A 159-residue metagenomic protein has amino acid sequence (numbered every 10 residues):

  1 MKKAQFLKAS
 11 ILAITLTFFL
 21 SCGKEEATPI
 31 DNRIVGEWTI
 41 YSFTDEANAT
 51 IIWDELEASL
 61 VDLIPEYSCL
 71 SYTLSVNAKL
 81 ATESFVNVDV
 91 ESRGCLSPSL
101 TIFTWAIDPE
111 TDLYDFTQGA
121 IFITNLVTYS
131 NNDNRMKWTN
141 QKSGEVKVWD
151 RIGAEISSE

Functional and structural regions predicted by a protein language model:
K2-I11: Bacterial N-terminal signal peptides that target proteins for export
F18-S21: C-terminal motif of bacterial Sec signal peptides marking the signal peptidase cleavage site
G23-E159: Lipid interaction determinants
